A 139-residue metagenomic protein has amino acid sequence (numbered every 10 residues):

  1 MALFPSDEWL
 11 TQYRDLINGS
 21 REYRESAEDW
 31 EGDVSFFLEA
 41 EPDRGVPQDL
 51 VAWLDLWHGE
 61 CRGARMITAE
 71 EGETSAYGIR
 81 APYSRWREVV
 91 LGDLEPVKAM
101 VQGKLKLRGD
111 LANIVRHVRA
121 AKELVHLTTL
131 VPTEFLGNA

Functional and structural regions predicted by a protein language model:
M1-A139: Feature captures hydrophobic
